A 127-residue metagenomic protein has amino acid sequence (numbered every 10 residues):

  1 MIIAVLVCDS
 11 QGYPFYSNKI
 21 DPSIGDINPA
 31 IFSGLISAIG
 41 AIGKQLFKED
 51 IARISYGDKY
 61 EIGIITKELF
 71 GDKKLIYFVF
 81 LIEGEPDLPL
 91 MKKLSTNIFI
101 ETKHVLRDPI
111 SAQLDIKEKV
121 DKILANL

Functional and structural regions predicted by a protein language model:
M1-A4, S10-L127: Acidic, low-complexity cytosolic segments
